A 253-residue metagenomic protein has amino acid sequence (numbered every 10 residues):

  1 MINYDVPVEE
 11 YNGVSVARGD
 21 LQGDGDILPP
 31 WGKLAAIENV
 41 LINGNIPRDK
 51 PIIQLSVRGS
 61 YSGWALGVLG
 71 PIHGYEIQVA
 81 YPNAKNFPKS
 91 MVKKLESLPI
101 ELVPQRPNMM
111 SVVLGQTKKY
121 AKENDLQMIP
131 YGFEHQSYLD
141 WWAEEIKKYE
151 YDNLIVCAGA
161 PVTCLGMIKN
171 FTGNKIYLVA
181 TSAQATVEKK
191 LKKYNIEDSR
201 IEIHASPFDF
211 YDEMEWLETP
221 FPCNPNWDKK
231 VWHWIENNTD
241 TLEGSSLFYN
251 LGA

Functional and structural regions predicted by a protein language model:
M1-P51: Positively charged, low-complexity intrinsically disordered leader regions
V40, Y61-M109, K169, T186-E197: Active-site-proximal loop->helix
R48-L69, H73-Y81, N153-T163: A short, small-residue-rich loop immediately preceding and capping a beta-strand
A65, E96, S137-E202: Glycine-rich phosphate/pyrophosphate-binding loop at beta-loop-alpha junctions
N83-D152, S199-C223: Small/polar-residue-rich loop-to-helix segments that shape phosphate-bearing ligand pockets
N174-D240: Active-site/ligand-binding loops adjacent to catalytic centers
T239-A253: Phosphate-binding loop/pocket of nucleotide- and phosphate-handling active sites
